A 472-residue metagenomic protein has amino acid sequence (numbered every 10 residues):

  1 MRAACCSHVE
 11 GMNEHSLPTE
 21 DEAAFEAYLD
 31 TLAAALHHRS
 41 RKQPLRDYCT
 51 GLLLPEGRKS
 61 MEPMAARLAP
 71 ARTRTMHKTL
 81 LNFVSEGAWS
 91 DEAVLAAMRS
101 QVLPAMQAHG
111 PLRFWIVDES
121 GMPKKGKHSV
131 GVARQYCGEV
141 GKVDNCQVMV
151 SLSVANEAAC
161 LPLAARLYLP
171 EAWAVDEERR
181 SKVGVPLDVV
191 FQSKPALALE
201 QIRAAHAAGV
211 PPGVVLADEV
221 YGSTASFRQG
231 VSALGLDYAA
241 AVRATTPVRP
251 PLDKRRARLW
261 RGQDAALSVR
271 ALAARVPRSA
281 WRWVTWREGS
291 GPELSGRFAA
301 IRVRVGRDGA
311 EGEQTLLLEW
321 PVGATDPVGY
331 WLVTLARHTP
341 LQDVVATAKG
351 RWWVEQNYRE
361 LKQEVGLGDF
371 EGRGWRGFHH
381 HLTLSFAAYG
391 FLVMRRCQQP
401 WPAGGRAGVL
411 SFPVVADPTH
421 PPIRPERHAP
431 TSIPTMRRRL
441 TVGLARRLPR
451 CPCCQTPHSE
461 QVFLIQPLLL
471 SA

Functional and structural regions predicted by a protein language model:
H8, N13-L216, V220-D237, A244-P247 (+3 more regions): Conserved, well-structured functional cores that handle cations and Mg-NTP chemistry
H38, R58, P211, W353-Y358 (+4 more regions): Intrinsically disordered or highly flexible coil/loop and linker segments, enriched in small and charged/polar residues
R46-P55, S151, L382-R395, R438: Short, hydrophobic/amphipathic alpha-helical patches that form generic packing surfaces within helical domains
L52-E56, L68, V84-G87, L335 (+3 more regions): Generic structural signal for hydrophobic core residues of well-folded globular domains
V117, G121, Y221, R270-V276 (+1 more regions): Short amphipathic alpha-helical "interface-anchor" segments enriched in bulky aromatics
V148, W353, N357, H380-F386: Catalytic-loop motifs flanking and including active-site residues across diverse enzymes
A158-R179, V183, L187, A239-A244 (+3 more regions): An anionic, glycine-rich sequence signature occurring as long contiguous blocks
L367-A429, I433: Basic, amphipathic alpha-helical segments enriched in Lys/Arg and hydrophobic/aromatic residues
